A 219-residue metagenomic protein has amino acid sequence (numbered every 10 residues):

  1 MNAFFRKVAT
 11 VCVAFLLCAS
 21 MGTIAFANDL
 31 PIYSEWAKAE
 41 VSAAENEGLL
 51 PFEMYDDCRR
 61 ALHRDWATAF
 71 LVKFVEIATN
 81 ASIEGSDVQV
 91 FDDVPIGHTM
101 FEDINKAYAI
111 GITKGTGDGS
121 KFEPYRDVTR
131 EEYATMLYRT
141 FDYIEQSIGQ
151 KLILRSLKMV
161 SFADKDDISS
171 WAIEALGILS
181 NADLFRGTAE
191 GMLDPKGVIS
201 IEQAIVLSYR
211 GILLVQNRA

Functional and structural regions predicted by a protein language model:
N2-K38, N46-T68, V72-E102, K114-E131 (+3 more regions): Feature responds to low-complexity, polar/acidic, surface-exposed segments characteristic of secreted/exported proteins
